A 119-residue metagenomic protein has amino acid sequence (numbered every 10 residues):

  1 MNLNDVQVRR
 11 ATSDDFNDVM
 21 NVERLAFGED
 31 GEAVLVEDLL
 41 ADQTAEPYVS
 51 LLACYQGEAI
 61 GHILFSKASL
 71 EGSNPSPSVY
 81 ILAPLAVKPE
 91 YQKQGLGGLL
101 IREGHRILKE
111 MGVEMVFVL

Functional and structural regions predicted by a protein language model:
M1-D38, T44-I60, I81: Short amphipathic alpha-helix that is part of the acyltransferase structural core
G61-I63, A68-S69: Glycine-rich, small/polar surface segments that engage phosphate groups of diverse ligands
S69-L82, Q92: A conserved beta-turn-beta hairpin within the catalytic core of GNAT-like acetyltransferases that forms part
P77, L96, V113-E114: Short coil/turn connectors at secondary-structure junctions
L82, V87, K93-R106: Conserved acetyl-CoA-binding loop-helix of GNAT-fold acetyltransferases
I101, R106-L119: Conserved GNAT acetyl-CoA-binding A-motif
